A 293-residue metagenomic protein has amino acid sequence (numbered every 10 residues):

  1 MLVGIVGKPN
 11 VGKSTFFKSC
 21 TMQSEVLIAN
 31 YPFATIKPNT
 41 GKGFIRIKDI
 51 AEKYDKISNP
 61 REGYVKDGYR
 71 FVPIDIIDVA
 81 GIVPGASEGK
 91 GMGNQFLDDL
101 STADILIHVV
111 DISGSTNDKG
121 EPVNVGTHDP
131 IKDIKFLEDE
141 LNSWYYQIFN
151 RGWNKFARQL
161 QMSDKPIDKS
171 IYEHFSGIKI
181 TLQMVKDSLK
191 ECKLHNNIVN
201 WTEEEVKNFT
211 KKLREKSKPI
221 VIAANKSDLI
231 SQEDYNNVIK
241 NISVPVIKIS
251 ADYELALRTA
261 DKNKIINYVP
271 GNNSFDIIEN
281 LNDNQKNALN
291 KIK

Functional and structural regions predicted by a protein language model:
M1-I5, G12-F17, I28, L182 (+5 more regions): Domain-wide signal for the mature, well-folded portions of proteins, strongly enriched in nucleus-encoded organellar
M1-M162, K169, E173, E215-P219: Conserved G1/Walker A P-loop phosphate-binding module
F17, P38-T40, D49, E62 (+8 more regions): Proteins with a high burden of low-complexity, intrinsically disordered sequence enriched in S/T/G/P/A and R, requiring
V79, I112, K226-S227, A251: Residues immediately flanking
L137, L141-W153, L160-L189, I278-K293: Low-complexity, serine/threonine/proline-enriched polar segments
I148, R158, D164, W201 (+2 more regions): Canonical P-loop GTPase G-domain recognition
Q159-N237: Non-catalytic, charge-rich alpha-helical accessory subdomains
